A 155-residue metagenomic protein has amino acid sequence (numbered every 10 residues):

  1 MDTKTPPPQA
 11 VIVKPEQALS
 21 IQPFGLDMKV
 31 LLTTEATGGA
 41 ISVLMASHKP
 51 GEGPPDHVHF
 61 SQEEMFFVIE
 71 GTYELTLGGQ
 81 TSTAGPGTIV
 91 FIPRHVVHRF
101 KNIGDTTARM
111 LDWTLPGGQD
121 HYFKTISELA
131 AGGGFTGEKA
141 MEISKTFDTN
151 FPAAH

Functional and structural regions predicted by a protein language model:
M1-I41, E128, G132-H155: A short, N-terminal "cap"/entry segment at the start of jelly-roll beta-barrel domains of the cupin/DSBH fold
I12-K14, G79-V97: Short acidic-glycine-tyrosine-enriched beta hairpin
K14, K29-V30, L44-H59: Conserved short histidine dyad/triad with adjacent acidic residue
T37, E74, R94-D120: Ligand-binding loop in jelly-roll beta-barrel domains
H48-P50, I69, R94, G104: Short loop/turn positions at the edges of beta-strands in beta-sheet-rich folds
P55-S61, V96-R99: Histidine-centered catalytic micro-motifs
S61-Y73, G78: Glycine- and acidic-residue-biased ligand/ion/polar-headgroup-sensing regions
R109, F123-A131: A hydrophobic, small-residue-rich beta->alpha segment in the mid-to-C-terminal subdomain of diverse proteins
